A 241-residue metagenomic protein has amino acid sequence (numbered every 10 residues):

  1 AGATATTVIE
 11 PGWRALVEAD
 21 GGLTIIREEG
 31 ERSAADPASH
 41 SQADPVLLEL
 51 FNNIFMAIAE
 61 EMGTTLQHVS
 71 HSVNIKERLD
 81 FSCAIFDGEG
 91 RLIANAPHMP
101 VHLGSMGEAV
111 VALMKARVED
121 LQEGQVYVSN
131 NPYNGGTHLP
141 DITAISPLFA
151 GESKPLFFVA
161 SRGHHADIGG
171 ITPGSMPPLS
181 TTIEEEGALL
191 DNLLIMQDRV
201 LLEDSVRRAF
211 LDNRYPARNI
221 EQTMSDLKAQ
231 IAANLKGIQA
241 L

Functional and structural regions predicted by a protein language model:
A1-L241: C-terminal, non-catalytic interaction/recognition modules in large multi-subunit enzymes and RNPs
